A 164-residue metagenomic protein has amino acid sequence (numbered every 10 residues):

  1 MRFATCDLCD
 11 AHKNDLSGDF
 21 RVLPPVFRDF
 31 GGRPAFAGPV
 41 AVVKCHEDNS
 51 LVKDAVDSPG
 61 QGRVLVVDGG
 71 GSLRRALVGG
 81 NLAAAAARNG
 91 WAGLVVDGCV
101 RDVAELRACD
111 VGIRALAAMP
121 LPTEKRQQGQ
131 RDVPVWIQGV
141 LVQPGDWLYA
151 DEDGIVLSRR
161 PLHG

Functional and structural regions predicted by a protein language model:
M1-P144, P161-G164: Feature captures the catalytic cores and cofactor-binding loops of soluble hydro-lyases/lyases that act on carboxylate
Q143, W147-S158: Mixed-charge, glycine-accented linear interaction segment located at domain edges/termini
